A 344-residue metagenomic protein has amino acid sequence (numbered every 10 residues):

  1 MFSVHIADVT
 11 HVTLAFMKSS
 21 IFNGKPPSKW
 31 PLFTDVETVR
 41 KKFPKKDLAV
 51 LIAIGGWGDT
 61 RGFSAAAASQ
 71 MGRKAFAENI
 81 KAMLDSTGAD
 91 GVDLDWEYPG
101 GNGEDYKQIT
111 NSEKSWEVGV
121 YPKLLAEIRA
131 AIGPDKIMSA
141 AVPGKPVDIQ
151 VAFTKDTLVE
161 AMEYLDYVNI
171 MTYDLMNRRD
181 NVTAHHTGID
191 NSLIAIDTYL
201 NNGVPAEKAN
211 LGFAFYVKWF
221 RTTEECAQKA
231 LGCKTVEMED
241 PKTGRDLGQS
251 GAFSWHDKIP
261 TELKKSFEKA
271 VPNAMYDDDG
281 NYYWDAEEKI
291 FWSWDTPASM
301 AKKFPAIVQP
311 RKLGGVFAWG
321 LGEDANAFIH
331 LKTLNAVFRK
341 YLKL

Functional and structural regions predicted by a protein language model:
M1-D8, A67-S86, P146-E160, W292-Q309: Short, acidic/polar
M1-L84, L331-A336, K343: Glycan-recognition patch characteristic of GH18 chitinases/ENGases and related GlcNAc/peptidoglycan-binding proteins
V9-T10, K46-V50, G88-V92, P134-K136 (+3 more regions): Short, well-ordered coil/turn segments that N-cap beta-strands
V12, I52, L94, I128 (+4 more regions): Conserved, mostly hydrophobic/aromatic
F22-P31, P99-P260: Substrate-binding surface in catalytic domains of secreted glycosidases
F33-R40, A77-L84, V118-R129, L158 (+3 more regions): Generic structural signal for well-ordered alpha-helices, preferentially at hydrophobic/aromatic core positions
I54, F213-A306, T333-K343: Glycan-binding loop/region signatures in secreted carbohydrate-active enzymes
G55, G91-P99: Mobile, glycine-rich extracellular loop/lid and propeptide segments that shape or gate substrate/ligand access
